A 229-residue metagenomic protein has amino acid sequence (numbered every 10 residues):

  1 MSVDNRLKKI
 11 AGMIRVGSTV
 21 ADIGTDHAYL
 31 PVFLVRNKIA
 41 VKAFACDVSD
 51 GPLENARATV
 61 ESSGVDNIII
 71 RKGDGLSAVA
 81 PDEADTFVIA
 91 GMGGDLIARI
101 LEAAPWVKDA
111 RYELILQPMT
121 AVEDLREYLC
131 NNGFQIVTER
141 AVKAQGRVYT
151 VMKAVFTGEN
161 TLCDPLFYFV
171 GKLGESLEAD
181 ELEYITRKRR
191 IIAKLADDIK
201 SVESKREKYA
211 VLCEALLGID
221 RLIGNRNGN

Functional and structural regions predicted by a protein language model:
M1-S18, V32: S-adenosyl-L-methionine
V3, S77-A78, D95-N229: Class I S-adenosyl-L-methionine
I10-V16, A78-P81, W106: Glycine-rich helix-loop-beta junction characteristic of Rossmann-like nucleotide cofactor-binding loops
G17-D26: Conserved class I S-adenosyl-L-methionine
H27-A40: Conserved SAM-binding loop of SAM-dependent methyltransferases across substrates and taxa, primarily the Class I
K42-D47: Conserved SAM-binding motif I beta-strand of class I
D50, E54-D82: S-adenosyl-L-methionine
A84-G91: Short SAM/SAH-binding signature in class I
